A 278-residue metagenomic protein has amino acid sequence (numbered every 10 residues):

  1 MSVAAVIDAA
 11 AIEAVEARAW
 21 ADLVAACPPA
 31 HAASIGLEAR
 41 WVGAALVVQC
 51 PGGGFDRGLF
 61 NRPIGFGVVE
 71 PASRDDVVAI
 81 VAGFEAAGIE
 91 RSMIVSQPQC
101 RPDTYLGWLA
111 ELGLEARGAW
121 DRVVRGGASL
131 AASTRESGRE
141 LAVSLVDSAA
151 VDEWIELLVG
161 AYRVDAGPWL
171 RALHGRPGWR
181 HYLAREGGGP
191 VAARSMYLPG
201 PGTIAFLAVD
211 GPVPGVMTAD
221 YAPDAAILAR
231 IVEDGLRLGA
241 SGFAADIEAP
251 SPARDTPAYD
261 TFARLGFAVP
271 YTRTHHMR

Functional and structural regions predicted by a protein language model:
M1-A9, E38-A44, G126-S148: Conserved N-terminal entry element of GNAT/NAT acetyltransferase domains
M1-G83, R101, Y162-G175: N-terminal charged segments
G36-A44, R101-E115, G178-R194, L198: Conserved beta-hairpin
P51-P63, R117, L198-L207: A conserved beta-turn-beta hairpin within the catalytic core of GNAT-like acetyltransferases that forms part
I64-A72, A208-P223: A short, internal acetyl-CoA/4′-phosphopantetheine-binding micro-motif in the GNAT/acyltransferase core
P71-A142, L236, S241-R278: Acyl-donor-binding surface of acyltransferase catalytic domains
D75-A79, T218-R230: Conserved acetyl-CoA pyrophosphate-binding loop and the N-cap/start of the following alpha-helix in GNAT-like
D165-P214: A conserved beta-strand-loop-helix scaffold within acyl/acetyltransferase catalytic domains
